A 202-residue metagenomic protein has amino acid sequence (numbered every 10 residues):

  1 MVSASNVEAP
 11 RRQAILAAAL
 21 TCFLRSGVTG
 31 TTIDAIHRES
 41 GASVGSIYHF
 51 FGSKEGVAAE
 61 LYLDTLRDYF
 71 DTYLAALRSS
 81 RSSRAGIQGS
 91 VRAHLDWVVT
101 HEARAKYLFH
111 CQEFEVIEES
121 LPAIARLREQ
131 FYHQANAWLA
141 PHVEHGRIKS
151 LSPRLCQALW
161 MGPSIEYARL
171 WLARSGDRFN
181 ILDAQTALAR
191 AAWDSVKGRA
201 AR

Functional and structural regions predicted by a protein language model:
M1-P10, T21, A200-R202: N-terminal intrinsically disordered/low-complexity leader segments
V2-S3, A14, C22-G56, E60: Helix-turn-helix
R11-A19, I36, L61-T65, Y69 (+2 more regions): Generic hydrophobic, amphipathic alpha-helix propensity
F51, H110-V116, G162: Short helix-capping/turn signature of helix-turn-helix
E60, L74-A103, C156-W160, L182-Q185: Hydrophobic alpha-helical connector segments
R67-D71, E118-H145, R154-A158: Amphipathic alpha-helical packing segments from all-alpha helical-bundle domains
A76, R92-V99, F109-F114, A192-S195: Helix-loop "lid/cap" segments that line or gate small-molecule binding pockets
A105-H110, L121, V143-A191, R199-R202: Hydrophobic/aromatic-rich alpha-helical bundle segments in the mid-to-C-terminal region
